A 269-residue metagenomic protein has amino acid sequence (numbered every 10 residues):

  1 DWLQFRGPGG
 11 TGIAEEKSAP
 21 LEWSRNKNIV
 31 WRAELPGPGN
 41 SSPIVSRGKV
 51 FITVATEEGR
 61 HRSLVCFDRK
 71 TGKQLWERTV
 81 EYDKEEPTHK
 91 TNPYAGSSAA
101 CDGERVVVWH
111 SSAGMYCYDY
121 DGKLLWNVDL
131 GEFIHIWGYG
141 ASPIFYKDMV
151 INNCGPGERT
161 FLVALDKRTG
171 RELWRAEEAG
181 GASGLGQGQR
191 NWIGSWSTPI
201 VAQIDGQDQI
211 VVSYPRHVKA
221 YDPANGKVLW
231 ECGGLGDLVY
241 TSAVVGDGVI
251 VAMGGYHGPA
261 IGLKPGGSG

Functional and structural regions predicted by a protein language model:
D1-G269: Noncatalytic, solvent-exposed loop/strand surfaces of beta-propeller-type extracellular/periplasmic domains
